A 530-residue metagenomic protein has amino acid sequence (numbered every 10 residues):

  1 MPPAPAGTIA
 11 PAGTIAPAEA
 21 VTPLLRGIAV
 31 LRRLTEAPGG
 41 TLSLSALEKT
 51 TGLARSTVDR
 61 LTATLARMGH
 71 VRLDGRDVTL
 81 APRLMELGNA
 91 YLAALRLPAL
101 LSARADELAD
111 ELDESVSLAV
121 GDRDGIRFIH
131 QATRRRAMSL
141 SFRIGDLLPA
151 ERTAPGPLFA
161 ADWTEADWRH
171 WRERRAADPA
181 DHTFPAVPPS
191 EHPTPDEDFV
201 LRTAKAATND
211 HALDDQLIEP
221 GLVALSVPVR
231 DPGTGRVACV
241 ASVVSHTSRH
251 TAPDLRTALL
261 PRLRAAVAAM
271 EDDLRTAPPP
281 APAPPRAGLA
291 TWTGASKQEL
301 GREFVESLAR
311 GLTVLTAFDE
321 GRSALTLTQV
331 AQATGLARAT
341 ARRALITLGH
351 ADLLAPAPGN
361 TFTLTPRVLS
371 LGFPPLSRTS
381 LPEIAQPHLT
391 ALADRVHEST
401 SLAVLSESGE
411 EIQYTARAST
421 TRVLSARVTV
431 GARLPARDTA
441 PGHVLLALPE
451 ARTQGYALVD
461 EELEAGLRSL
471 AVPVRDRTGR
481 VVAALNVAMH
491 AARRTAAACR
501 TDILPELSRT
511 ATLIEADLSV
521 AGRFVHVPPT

Functional and structural regions predicted by a protein language model:
M1-N89, D272, T291-F373, T512 (+1 more regions): N-terminal helix-turn-helix
R83-D110, L140, R367-R395, Q413-Y414: Conserved segment of winged-helix/HTH DNA-binding domains
A105-S117, T203, L389-H397, S401-V404 (+1 more regions): Short regulatory alpha-helical segment in sensory/regulatory domains of signaling proteins that mediates
S117-R123, Q131-A132, L402-S408, T415-A418: Short hydrophobic alpha-helical segments used for membrane anchoring or interfacial signaling
L140-I218, S406, I412-A465: Short, solvent-exposed recognition segments
A204, N209, V237-G301, R452-Q454 (+1 more regions): Juxtadomain coupling helices with adjacent low-complexity linkers
P220-P228, A465-V474: A short beta-strand signature within small-molecule sensing/ligand-binding domains used in signal transduction
R230-R236, R475-V481: Flexible loop/coil segments at beta-strand boundaries within sensory signal-transduction domains
